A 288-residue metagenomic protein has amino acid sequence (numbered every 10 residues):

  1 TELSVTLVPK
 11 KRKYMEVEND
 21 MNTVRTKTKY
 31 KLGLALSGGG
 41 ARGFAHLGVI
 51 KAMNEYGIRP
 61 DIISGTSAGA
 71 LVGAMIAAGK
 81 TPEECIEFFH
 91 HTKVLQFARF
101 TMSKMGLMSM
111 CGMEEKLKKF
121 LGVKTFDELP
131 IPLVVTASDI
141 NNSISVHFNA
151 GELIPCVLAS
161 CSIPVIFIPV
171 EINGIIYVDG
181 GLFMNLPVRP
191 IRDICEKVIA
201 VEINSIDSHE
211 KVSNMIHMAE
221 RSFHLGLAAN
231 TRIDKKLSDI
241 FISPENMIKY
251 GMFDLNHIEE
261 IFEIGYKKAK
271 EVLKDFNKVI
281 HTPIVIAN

Functional and structural regions predicted by a protein language model:
L7-T66, A74-N288: Patatin-like phospholipase
